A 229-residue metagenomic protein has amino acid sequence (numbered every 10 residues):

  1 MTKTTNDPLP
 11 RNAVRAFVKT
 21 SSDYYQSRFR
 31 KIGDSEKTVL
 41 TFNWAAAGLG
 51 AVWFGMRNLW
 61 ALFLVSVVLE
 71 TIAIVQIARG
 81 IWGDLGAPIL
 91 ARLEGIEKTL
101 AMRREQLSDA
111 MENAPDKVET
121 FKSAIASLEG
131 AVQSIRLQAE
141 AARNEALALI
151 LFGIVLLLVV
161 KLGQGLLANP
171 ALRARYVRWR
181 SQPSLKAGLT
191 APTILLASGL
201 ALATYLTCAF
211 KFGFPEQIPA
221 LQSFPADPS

Functional and structural regions predicted by a protein language model:
T2-I32, E70-S229: Transmembrane helix recognition focused on a "late"/terminal membrane span
S27-L62: Membrane interfacial helix-start motif at the N-side
F63-V68: Hydrophobic alpha-helical membrane segments of integral membrane proteins
